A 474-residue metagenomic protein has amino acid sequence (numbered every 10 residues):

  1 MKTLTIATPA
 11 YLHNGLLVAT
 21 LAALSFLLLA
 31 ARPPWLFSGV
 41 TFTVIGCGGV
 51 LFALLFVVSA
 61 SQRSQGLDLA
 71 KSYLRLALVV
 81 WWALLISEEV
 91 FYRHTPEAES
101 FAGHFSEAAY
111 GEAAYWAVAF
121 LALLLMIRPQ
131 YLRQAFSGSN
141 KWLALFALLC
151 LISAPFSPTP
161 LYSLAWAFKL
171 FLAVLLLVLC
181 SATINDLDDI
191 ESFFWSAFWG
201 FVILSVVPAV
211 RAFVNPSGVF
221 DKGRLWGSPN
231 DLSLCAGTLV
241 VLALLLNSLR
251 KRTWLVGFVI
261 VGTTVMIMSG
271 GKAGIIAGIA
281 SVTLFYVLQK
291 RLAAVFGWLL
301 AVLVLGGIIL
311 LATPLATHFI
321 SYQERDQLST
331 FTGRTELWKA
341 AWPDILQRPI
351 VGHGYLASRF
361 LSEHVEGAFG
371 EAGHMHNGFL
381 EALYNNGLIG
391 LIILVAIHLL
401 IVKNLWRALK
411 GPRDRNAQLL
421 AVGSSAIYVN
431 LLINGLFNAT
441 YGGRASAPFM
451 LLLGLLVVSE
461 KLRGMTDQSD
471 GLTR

Functional and structural regions predicted by a protein language model:
K2, L12-L28, W116-L124, A144-P155 (+7 more regions): Alpha-helical transmembrane segments of multi-pass inner-membrane proteins
T3-L125, I152-F156, L431: N-terminal signal-anchor transmembrane segment
Y11-H13, A182, F296-G297, L388-V429 (+2 more regions): Hydrophobic transmembrane alpha-helices and their immediate junctions
L17-A31, G39-V57, V241, G423-R474: Transmembrane alpha-helices of multi-pass inner-membrane enzymes
L27-G39, V206-N215, T264, M268-S269 (+3 more regions): A membrane-periplasm/extracellular boundary helix in multi-pass inner-membrane enzymes that assemble envelope glycans
F52-G66, L121-R133, L179-D188, A243-R250 (+4 more regions): Structural signal for the C-terminal ends of transmembrane alpha-helices and the immediately following loop
S64-W82, L132-L148, P158-F171, L179-V206: Interfacial loop-to-transmembrane-helix boundary motif in multi-pass membrane proteins
A316-K339, P343-Q347, V351-N386, R407-K410: Long extracytoplasmic/lumenal interhelical loops at the membrane interface of multi-pass membrane proteins
